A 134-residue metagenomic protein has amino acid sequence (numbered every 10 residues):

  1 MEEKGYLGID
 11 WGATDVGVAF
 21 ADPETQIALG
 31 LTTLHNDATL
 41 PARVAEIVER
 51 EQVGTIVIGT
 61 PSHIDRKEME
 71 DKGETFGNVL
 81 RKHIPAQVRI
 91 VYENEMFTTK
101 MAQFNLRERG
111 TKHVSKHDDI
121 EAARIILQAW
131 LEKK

Functional and structural regions predicted by a protein language model:
E2-L7, A13-K134: Phosphate- and other anionic-substrate recognition elements at nucleic-acid/protein interfaces
